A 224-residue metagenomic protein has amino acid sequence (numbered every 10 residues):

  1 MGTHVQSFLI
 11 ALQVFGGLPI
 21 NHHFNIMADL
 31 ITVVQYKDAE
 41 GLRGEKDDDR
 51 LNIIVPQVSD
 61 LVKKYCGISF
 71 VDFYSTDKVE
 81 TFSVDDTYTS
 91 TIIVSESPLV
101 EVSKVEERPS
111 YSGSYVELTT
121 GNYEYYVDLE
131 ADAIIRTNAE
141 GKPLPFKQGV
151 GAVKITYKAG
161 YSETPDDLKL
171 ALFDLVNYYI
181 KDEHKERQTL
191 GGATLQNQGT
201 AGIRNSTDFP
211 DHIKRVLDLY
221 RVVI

Functional and structural regions predicted by a protein language model:
G2, G16-G17: Residue-identity detector for glycine
F8-I10, N21-I224: Divalent metal-cofactor coordination and adjacent catalytic microenvironments
Q13: Extended charged
